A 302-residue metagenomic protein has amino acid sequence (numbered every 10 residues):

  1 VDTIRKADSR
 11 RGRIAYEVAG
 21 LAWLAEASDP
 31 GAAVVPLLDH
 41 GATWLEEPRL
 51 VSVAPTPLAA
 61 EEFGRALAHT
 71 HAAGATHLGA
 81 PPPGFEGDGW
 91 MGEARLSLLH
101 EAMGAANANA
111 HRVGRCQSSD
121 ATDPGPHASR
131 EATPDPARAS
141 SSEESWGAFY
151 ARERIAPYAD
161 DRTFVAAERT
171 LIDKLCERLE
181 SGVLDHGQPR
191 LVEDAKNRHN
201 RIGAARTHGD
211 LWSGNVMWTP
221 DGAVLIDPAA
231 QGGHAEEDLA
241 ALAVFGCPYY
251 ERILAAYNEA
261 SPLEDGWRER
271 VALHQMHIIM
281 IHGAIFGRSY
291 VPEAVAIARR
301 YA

Functional and structural regions predicted by a protein language model:
D2-S145: ATP-binding pocket architecture of kinase catalytic cores
A25-S28, H71-L78, R162, V183 (+3 more regions): A general structural signal marking secondary-structure boundaries and capping sites
P124, H282-A302: ATP/Mg2+ or Mg2+-diphosphate-binding catalytic cores that bind nucleotide phosphates or diphosphates via glycine-rich
A139-A151, N200-R206, S213, M217-E269 (+1 more regions): Active-site Asp-x-Gly
P157-A166: Solvent-exposed, charged helical/coil patches that constitute nucleic-acid or partner-interaction surfaces
D161, K174, E251-L254: Phosphate/dinucleotide-binding and metal-coordinating scaffold of catalytic cores in nucleotide-dependent enzymes
E168-L225: A mid-sequence, solvent-exposed acidic-amphipathic segment
A272-M280: Hydrophobic alpha-helical segments that form the core of small-molecule binding pockets and/or dimer interfaces
